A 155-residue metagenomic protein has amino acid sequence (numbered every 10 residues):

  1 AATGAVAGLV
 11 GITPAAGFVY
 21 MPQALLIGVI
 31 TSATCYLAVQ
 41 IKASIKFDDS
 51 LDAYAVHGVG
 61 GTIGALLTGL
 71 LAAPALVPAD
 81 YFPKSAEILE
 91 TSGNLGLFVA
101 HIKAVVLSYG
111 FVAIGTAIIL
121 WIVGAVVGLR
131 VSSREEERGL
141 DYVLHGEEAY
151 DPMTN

Functional and structural regions predicted by a protein language model:
A1-N155: Glycine- and aromatic-enriched membrane alpha-helices
